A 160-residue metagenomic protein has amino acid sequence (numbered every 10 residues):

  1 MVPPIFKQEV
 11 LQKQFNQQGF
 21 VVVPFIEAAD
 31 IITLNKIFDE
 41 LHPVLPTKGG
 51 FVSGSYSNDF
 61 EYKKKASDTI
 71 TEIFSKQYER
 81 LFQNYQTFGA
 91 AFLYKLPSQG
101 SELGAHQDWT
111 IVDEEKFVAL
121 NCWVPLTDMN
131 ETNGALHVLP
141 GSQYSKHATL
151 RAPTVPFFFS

Functional and structural regions predicted by a protein language model:
M1-A105, T110-E114: Non-heme Fe(II)-dependent double-stranded beta-helix
D30, F117-A119, R151: Single-residue recognition of alpha-helix boundary sites
A90, L120, G134: Change "...and in nucleic-acid phosphodiester-cleaving endonucleases..." to "...and in nucleic-acid processing enzymes
P97-G100, D128-E131, Y144: Short, charged/polar surface micro-motifs in flexible loops or helix N-caps
Q107, V124-D128, P140: Short, structured patches in soluble enzyme cores that scaffold and shape functional sites
D113-E131: Short, conserved beta-strand element in jelly-roll/cupin
E131-S160: Double-stranded beta-helix
